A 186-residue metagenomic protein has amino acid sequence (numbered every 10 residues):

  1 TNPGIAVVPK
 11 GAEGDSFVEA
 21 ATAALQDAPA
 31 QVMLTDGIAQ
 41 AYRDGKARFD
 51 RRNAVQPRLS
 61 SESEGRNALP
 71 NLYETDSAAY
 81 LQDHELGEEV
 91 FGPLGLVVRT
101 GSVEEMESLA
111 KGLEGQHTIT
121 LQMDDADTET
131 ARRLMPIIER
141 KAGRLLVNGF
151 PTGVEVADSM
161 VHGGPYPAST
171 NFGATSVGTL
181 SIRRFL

Functional and structural regions predicted by a protein language model:
T1-G4, A21, D27, P151-T152 (+1 more regions): Catalytic cores of nucleotide-enabled group-transfer and carboxylate-activating enzymes in metabolic and assembly-line
T1-P9, R184: Short intrinsically disordered, low-complexity coil segments enriched in acidic
N2, D15-S16, V156: Short helix/loop capping segments that flank catalytic or ligand/cofactor-binding pockets
P3, Q82, E88, G164-P167: Generic, low-specificity signal for short hydrophobic/alpha-helical stretches with a mild N-terminal bias, encompassing
V8-T118: NAD(P)-dependent aldehyde/semialdehyde dehydrogenase
G65, V103-L186: C-terminal core of ALDH-fold dehydrogenases
